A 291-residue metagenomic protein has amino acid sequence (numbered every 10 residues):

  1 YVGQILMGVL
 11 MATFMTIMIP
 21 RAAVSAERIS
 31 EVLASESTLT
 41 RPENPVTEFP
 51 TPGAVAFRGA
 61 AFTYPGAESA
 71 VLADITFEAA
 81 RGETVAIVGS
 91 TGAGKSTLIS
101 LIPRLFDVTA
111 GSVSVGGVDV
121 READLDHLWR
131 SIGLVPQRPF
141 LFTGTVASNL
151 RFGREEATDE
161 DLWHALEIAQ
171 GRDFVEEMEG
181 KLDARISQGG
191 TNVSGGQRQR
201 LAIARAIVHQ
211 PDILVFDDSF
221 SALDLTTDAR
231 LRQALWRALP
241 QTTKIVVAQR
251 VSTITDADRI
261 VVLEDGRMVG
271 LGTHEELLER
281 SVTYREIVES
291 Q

Functional and structural regions predicted by a protein language model:
I5-V32: Cytosolic ends of transmembrane helices, especially the final helix of ABC transmembrane type-1 domains
E31, T38, R151: Conserved E/DxxT/N motif and adjacent residues on the DHp alpha2 helix of HisKA-family sensor histidine kinases
A34-T40, G180: HAMP signal relay module
T38-P50: Pre-NBD coupling/linker segments of ABC/ABC-like ATPases
E48-Q291: ABC-type nucleotide-binding domain
